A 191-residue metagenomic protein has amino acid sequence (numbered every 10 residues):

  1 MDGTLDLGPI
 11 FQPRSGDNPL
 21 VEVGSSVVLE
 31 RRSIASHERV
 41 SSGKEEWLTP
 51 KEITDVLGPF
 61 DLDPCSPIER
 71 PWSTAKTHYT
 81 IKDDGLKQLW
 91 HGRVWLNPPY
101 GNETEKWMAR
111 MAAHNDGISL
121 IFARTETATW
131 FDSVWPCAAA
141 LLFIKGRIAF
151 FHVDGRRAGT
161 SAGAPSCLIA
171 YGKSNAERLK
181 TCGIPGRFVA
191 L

Functional and structural regions predicted by a protein language model:
D2-L191: Class I S-adenosyl-L-methionine-dependent methyltransferase catalytic core
